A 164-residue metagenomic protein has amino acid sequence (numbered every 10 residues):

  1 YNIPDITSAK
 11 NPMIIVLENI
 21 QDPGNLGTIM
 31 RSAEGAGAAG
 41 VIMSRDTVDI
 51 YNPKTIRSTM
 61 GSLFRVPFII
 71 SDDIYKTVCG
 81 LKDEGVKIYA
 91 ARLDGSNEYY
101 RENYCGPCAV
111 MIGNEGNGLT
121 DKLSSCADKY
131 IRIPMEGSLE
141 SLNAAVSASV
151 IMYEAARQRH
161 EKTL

Functional and structural regions predicted by a protein language model:
Y1-G95: RNA substrate-binding interface of SAM-dependent RNA methyltransferases
S8-N11, M30, I56, N103 (+3 more regions): Surface-exposed beta-strand edges and their flanking turn/coil or helix-capping segments
G35-A36, I50, T55-L63, D121-L164: Structured adenosyl-cofactor binding patch, chiefly the S-adenosyl-L-methionine
T77-G80, Y99, S141-V146: Short, charged, surface-exposed secondary-structure boundary motifs
Y89-L139: Active-site/ligand-binding-proximal alpha/beta "capping" segment
